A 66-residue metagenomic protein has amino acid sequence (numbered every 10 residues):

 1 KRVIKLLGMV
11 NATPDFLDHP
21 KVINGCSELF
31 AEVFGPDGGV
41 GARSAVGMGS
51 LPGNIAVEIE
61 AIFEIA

Functional and structural regions predicted by a protein language model:
K1-A66: Short, polar/acidic, helix-capping and beta-turn segments at strand->helix junctions that line the mouths
